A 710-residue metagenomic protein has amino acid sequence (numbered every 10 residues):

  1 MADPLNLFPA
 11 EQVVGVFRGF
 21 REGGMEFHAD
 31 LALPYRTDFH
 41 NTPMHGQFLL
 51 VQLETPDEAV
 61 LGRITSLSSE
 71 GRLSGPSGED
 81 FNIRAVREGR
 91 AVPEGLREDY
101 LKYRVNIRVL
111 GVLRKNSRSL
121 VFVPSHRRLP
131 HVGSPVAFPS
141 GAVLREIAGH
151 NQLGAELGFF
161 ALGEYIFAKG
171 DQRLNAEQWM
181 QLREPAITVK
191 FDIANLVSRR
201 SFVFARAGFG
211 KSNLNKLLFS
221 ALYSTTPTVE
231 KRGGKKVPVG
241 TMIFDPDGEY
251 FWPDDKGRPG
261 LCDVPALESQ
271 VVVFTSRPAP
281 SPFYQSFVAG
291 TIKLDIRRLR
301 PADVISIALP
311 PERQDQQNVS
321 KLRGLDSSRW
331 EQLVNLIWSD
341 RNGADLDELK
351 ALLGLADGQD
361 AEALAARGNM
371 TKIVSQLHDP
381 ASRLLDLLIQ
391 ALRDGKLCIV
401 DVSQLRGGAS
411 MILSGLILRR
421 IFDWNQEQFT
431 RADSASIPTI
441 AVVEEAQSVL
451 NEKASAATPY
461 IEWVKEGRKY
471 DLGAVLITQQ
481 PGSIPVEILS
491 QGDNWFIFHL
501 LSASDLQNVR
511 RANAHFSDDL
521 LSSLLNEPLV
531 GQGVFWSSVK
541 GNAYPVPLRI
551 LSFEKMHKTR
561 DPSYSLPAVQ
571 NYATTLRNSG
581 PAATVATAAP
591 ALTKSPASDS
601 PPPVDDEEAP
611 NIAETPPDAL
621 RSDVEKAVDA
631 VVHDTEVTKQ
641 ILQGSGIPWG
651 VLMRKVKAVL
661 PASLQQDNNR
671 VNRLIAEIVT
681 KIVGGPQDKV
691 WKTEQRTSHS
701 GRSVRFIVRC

Functional and structural regions predicted by a protein language model:
M1-A205, N213-L214, L218, G233-K235 (+2 more regions): Basic- and hydrophobic-enriched, low-structure N-terminal and domain-boundary segments that flank ATP-binding catalytic
R72-G75, E249-D255, P280-S286, L450-N451 (+3 more regions): Switch/connector loops and helix/strand junctions flanking conserved nucleotide-binding motifs in nucleotide-processing
G170-T275, F535: Glycine-rich phosphate-binding loop of nucleotide-binding enzymes
R206, D255-P265, A456-P459, Q491-W495 (+2 more regions): Short secondary-structure boundary/capping segments
G233-K236, G248-R258, P278-K465, L529 (+1 more regions): P-loop NTPase motor domains
V464-P545, L674: Conserved ATP-driven motor cores of ASCE-family P-loop NTPases powering translocation/secretion/packaging/pilus
V530-C710: Conserved P-loop NTPase motor module
